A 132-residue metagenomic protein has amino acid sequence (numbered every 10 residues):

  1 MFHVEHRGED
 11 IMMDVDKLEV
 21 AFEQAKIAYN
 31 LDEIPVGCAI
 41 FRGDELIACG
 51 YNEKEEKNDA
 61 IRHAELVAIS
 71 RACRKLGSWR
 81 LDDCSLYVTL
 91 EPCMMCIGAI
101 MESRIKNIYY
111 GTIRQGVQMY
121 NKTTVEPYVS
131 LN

Functional and structural regions predicted by a protein language model:
M1-I11: Intrinsic disorder/low-complexity segments
M13-D16, V36, A64: A generic structural signal for residues located within well-ordered alpha-helices of large catalytic or ligand-binding
M13-L31: Short, basic/aromatic recognition patches
E19, A48-N132: Zn2+-dependent cytidine deaminase-like catalytic core
A28, E33, L46, M94: Short glycine- and Lys/Arg-enriched binding-loop motifs that mark or flank ligand-binding interfaces
D32-V36, D82: Short, basic and Ser/Thr-rich N-terminal targeting/leader segments
V36-D44: Short beta-strand scaffold segments in enzyme catalytic cores
